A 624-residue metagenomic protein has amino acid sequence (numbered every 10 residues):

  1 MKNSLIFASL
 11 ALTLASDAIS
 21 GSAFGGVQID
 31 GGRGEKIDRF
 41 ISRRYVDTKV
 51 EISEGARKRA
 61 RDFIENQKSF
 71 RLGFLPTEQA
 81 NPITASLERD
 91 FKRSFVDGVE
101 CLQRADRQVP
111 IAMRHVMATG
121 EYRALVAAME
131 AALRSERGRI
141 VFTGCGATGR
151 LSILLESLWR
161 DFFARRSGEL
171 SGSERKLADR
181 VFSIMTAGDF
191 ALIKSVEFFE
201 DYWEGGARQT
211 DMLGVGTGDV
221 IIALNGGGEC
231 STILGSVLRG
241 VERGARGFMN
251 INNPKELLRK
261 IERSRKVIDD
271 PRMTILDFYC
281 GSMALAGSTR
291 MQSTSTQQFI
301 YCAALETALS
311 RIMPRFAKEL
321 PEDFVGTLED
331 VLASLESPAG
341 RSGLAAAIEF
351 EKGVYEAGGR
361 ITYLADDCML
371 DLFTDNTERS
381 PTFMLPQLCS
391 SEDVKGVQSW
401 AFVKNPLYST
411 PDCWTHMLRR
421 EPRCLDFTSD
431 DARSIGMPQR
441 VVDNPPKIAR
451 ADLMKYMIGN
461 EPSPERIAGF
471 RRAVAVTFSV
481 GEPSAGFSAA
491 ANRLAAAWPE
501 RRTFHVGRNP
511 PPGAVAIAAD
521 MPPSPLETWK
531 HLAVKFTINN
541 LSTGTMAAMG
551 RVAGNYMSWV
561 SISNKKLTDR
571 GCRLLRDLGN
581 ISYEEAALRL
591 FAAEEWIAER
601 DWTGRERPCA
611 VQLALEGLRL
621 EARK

Functional and structural regions predicted by a protein language model:
M1-S4: Positively charged n-region of N-terminal signal peptides that target proteins for export
F7-K624: Conserved N-terminal alpha-helical segment that immediately precedes and caps sugar-phosphate-binding
